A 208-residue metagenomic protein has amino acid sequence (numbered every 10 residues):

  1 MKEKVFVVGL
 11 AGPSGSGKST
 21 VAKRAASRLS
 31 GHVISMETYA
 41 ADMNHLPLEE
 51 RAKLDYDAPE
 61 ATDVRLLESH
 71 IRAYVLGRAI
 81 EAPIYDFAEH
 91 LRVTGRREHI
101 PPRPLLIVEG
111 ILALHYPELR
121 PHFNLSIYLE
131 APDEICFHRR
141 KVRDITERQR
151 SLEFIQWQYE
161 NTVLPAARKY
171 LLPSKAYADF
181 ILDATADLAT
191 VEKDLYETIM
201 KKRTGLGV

Functional and structural regions predicted by a protein language model:
K2, P101-P102, V142-I145, L164-V208: NTP-dependent small-molecule kinase module
S14: The conserved Walker
K18: Conserved lysine of the Walker
V21, A25: Hydrophobic positions on the alpha1 helix immediately C-terminal to the Walker A/P-loop
L29-H45: Short beta-strand-centered segment that lines the nucleotide-binding/catalytic pocket of NTP-utilizing
H32-V33, L46-E89: Conserved nucleotide-sensing/catalytic segment adjacent to the nucleotide-binding pocket in NTP-handling enzymes
H70-L106, A113-L114, L206: Phosphate-binding/switch loop-helix module in NTP-utilizing enzymes
V93-E147: ATP-dependent NMP and nucleoside kinases share a basic, alpha-helical "lid"
